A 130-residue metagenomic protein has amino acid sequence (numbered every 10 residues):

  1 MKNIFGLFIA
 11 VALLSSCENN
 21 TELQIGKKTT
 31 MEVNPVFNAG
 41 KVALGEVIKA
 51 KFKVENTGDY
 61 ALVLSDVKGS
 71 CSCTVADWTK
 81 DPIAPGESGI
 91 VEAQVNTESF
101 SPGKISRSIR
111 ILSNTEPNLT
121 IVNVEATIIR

Functional and structural regions predicted by a protein language model:
K2-L7: Sec-dependent signal peptide recognition, specifically the positively charged N-region followed immediately by
L13-S16: C-terminal motif of bacterial Sec signal peptides marking the signal peptidase cleavage site
N20-T57, I128-R130: Beta-sheet-dominated interaction scaffolds and their linkers
L44-K51, F100-S108: Short, solvent-exposed loop/turn segments enriched in Ser/Thr/Gly
A50-N56, A93, R107-L112, V124: Buried hydrophobic-core signal for structured, non-transmembrane domains
T57-Y60, S99, T115: Short, acidic/polar linear motifs in exposed loop/turn regions
D59-E87: Surface-exposed binding patches on compact interaction domains or structured appendages
S101-I129: Terminal connector regions
